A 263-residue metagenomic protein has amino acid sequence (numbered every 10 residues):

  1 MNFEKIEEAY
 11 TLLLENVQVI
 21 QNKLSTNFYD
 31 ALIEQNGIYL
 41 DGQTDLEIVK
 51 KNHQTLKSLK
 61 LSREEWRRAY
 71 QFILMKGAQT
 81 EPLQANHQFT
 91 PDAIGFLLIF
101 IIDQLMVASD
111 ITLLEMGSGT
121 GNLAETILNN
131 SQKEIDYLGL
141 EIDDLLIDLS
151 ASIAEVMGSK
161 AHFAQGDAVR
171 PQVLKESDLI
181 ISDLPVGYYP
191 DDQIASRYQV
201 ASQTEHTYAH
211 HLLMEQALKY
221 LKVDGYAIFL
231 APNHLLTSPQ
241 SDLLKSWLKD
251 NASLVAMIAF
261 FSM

Functional and structural regions predicted by a protein language model:
M1-G77: A short N-terminal interaction module
A108-G119: Conserved class I S-adenosyl-L-methionine
T120-K133: Conserved SAM-binding loop of SAM-dependent methyltransferases across substrates and taxa, primarily the Class I
D136-E141: Conserved SAM-binding motif I beta-strand of class I
S150-A151: Conserved SAM-binding loop
R170-I181: A short acidic, Gly/Pro-enriched loop at the edge of an enzyme's catalytic core that lines a small-molecule cofactor
D183-L213, H234: Mobile active-site "lid"/loop adjacent to the S-adenosyl-L-methionine
T207-S262: Conserved Class I SAM-dependent methyltransferase catalytic core
